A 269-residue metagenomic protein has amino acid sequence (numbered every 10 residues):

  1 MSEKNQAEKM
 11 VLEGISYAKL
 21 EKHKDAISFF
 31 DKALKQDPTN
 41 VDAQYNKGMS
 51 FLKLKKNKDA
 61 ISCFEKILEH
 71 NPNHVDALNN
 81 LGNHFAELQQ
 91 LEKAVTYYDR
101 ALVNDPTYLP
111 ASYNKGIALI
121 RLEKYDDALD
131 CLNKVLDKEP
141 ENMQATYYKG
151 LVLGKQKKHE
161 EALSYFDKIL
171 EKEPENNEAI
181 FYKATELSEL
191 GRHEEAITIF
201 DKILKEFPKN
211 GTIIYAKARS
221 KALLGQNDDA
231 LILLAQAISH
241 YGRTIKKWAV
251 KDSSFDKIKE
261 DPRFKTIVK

Functional and structural regions predicted by a protein language model:
V11-K19, D42-K53, D76-E87, P110-R121 (+3 more regions): Conserved alpha-helical positions within TPR/SEL1-like repeat arrays
A33, K66-I67, R100-A101, K134-V135 (+3 more regions): Canonical positions in the second alpha-helix
Q36, H70, N104, K138 (+3 more regions): Structural marker of alpha-solenoid helical repeat scaffolds
K172-K269: Alpha-helical protein-protein interaction modules
